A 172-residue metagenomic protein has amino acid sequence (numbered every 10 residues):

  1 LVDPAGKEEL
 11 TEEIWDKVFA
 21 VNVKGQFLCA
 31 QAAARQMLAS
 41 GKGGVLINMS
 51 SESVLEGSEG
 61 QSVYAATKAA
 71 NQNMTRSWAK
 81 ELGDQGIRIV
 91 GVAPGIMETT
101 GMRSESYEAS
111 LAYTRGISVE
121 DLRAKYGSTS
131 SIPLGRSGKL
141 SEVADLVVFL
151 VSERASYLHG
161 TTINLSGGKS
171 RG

Functional and structural regions predicted by a protein language model:
L1-K7, T11-F19, S128: Substrate-binding pocket helix/loop in short-chain dehydrogenase/reductase
A30, T67, T75: Active-site helix of classical SDR
R35, K80-E81, S156: Alpha-helical segment proximal to the catalytic Tyr-Lys
S51: Residue(s) in the substrate-gating loop at a strand-loop-helix junction that position the organic substrate next
E56, R136, V147-F149, H159-G172: Short C-terminal tail/terminal secondary-structure segment of NAD(P)H-dependent dehydrogenase/reductase domains
E56-S62, D84, G135, E153: Active-site loop immediately N-terminal to the catalytic Tyr-X3-Lys motif of short-chain dehydrogenase/reductase
G83, R88, L158-G160: Short, small/polar-rich loop/turn modules that mediate ligand/substrate recognition or access, typified
